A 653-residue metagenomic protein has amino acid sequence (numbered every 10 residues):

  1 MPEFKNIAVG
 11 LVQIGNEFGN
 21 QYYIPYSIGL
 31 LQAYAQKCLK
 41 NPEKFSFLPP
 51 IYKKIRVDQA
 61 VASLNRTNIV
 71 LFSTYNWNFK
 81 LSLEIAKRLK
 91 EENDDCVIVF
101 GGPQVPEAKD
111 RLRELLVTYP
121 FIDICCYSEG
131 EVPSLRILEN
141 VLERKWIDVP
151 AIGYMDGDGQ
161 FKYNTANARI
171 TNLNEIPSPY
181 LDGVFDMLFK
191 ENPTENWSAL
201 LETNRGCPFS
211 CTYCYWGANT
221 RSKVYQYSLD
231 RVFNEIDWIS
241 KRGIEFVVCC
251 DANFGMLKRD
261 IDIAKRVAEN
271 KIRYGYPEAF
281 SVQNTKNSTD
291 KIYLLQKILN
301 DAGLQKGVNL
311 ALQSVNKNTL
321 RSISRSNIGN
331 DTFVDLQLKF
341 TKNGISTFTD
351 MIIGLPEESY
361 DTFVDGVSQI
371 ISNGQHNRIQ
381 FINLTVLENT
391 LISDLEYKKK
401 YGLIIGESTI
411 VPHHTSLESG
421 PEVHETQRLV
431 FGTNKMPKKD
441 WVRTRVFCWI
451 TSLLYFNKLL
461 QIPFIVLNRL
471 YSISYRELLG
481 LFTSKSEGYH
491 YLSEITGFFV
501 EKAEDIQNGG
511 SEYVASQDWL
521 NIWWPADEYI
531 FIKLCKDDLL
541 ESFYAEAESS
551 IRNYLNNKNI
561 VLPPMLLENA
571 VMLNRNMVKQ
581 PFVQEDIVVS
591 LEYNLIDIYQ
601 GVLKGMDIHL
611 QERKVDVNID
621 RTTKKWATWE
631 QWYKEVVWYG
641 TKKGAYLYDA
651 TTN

Functional and structural regions predicted by a protein language model:
M1-L11, N20-Q21, N41-P42, K54 (+1 more regions): Radical SAM enzyme core and accessory elements
P2-V9, E17, M155-L200: N-terminal [4Fe-4S]-dependent radical SAM core
E17-G29: Glycine- and acidic-residue-enriched helix-capping/strand-helix junction motifs
L30-K44: Short helix-loop-beta junction
L31, A60, L81, I85 (+6 more regions): A general structural detector for well-ordered alpha-helical segments in enzyme core domains, enriched
K44-I170: Glycine-rich beta-alpha loop elements in corrinoid/cobalamin-binding modules across cobalamin-dependent enzymes
I69-L71, F233-C250, G275, A279-Q283 (+3 more regions): Conserved C-terminal portion of the radical SAM core fold that forms the substrate/S-adenosylmethionine-binding
S178-N343, I353: Radical SAM [4Fe-4S] cluster-binding motif and immediate context
